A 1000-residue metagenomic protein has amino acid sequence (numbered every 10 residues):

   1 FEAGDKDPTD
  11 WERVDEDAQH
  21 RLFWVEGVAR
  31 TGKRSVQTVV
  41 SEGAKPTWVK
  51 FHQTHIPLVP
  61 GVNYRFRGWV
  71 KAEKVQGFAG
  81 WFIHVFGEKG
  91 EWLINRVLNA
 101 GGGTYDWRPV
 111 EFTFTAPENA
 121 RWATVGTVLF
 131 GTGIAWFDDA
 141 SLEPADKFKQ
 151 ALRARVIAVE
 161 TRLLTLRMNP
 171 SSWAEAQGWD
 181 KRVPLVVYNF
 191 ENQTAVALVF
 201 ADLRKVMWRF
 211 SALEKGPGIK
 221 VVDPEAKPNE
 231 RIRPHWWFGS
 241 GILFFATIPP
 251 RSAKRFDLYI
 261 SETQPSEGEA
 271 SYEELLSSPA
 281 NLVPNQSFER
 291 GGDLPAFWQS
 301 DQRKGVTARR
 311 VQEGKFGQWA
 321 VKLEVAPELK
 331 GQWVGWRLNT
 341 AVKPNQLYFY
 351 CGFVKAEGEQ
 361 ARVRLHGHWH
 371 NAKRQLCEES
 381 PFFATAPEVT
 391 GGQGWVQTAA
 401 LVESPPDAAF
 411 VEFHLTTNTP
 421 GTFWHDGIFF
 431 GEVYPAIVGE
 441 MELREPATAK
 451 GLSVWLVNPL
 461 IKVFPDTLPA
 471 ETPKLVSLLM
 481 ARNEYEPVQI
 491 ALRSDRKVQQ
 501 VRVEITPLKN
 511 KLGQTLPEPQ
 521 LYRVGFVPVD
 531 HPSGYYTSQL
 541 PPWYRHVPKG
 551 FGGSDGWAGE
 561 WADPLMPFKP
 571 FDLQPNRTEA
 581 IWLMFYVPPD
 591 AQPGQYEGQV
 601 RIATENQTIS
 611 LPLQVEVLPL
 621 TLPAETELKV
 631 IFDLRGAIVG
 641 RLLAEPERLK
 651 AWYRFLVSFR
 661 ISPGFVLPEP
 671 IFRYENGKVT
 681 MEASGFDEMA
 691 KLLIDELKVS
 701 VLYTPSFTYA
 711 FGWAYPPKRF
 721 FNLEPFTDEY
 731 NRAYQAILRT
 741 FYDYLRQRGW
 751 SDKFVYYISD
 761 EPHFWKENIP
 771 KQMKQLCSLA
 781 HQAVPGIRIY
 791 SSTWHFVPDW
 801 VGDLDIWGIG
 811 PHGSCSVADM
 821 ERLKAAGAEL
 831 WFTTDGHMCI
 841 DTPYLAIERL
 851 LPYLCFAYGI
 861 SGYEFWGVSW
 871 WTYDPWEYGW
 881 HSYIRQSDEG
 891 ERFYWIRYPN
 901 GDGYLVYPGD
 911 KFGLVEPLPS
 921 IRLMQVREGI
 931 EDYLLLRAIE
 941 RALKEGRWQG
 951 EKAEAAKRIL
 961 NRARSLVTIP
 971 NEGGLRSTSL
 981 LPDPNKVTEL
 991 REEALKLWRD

Functional and structural regions predicted by a protein language model:
F1-D17, K149-V156, Y272-R303, I437-G439: Extracellular carbohydrate-recognition regions
F1-D5, V36, K50-W81, R108-A116 (+7 more regions): Extra-cytoplasmic beta-strand recognition segments
A3-V36, G292-K322: Extracellular glycan-recognition surfaces and repeat-rich motifs
W11-E12, W298-Q299, T340, Y350 (+10 more regions): Catalytic domains of carbohydrate-active enzymes that cleave complex glycans
K89-A120, R374-A408: Extracellular carbohydrate recognition and processing domains and analogous Trp-centered ligand-binding platforms
V128-P144, D407, T416-E432: Extracellular carbohydrate recognition
V156-S287, V457-K462, L468-A591, Q595: Alpha-mannosidase-like glycoside hydrolase catalytic domains involved in N-glycan trimming, generalizing to other
P528-P532, W543-D572, R577, M584-V587 (+6 more regions): Aromatic-lined carbohydrate-binding surfaces of glycoside hydrolases
